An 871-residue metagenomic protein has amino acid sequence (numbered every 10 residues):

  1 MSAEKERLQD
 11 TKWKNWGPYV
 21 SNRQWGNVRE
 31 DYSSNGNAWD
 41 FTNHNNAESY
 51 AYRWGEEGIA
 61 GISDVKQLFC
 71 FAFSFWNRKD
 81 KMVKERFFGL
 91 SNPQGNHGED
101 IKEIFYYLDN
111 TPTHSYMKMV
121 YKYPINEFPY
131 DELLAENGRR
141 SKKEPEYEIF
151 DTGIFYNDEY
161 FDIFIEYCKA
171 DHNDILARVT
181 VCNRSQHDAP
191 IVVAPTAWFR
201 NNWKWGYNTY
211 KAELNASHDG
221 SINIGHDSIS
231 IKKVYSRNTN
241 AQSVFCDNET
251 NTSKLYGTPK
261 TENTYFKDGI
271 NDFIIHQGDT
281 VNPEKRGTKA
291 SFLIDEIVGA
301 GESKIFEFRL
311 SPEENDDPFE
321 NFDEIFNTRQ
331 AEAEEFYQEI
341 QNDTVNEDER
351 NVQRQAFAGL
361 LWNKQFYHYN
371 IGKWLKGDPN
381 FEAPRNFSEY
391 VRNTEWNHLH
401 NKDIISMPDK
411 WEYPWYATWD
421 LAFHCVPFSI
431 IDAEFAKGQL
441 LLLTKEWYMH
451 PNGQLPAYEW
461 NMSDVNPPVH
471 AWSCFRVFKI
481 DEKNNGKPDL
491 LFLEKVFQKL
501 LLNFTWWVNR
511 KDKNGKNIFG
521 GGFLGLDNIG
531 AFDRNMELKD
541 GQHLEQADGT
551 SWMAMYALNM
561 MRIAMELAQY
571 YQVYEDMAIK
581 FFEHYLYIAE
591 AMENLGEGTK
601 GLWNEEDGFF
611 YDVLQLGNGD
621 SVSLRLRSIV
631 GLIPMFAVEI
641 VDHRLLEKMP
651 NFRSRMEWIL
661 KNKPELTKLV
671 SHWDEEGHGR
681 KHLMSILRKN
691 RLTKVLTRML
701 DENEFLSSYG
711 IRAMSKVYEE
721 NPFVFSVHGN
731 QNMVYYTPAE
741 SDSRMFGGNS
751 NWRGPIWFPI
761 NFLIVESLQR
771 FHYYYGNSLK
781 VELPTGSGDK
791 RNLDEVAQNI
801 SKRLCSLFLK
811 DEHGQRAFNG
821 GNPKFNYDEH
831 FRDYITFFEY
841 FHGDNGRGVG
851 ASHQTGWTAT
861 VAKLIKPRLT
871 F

Functional and structural regions predicted by a protein language model:
M1-S49, I59-G61, Q67-F69, W76-F871: Acidic, mature catalytic/reactive cores of soluble proteins
